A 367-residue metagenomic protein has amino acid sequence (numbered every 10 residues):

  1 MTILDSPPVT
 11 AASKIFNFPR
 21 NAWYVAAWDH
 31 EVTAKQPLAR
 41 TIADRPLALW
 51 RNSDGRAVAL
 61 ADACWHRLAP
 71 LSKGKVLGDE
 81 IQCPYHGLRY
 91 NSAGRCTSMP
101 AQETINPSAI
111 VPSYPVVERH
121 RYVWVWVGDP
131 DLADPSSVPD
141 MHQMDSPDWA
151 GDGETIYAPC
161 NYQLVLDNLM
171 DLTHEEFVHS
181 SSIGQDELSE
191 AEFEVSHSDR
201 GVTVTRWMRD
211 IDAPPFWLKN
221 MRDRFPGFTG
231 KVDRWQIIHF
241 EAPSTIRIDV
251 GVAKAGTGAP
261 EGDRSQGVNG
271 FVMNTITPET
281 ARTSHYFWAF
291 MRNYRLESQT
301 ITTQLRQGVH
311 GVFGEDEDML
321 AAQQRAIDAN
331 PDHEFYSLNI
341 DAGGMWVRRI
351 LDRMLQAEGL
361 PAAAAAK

Functional and structural regions predicted by a protein language model:
T2-P7, A11-F18, V25-G151: Rieske [2Fe-2S] iron-sulfur-binding domain
F16-R20, F290-R292: Short, positively charged
R20, I42, D62, T275 (+1 more regions): Hydrophobic transmembrane helical bundles of multi-pass organellar membrane proteins
R56, D131-K367: C-terminal catalytic domain of Rieske-type non-heme iron oxygenases
